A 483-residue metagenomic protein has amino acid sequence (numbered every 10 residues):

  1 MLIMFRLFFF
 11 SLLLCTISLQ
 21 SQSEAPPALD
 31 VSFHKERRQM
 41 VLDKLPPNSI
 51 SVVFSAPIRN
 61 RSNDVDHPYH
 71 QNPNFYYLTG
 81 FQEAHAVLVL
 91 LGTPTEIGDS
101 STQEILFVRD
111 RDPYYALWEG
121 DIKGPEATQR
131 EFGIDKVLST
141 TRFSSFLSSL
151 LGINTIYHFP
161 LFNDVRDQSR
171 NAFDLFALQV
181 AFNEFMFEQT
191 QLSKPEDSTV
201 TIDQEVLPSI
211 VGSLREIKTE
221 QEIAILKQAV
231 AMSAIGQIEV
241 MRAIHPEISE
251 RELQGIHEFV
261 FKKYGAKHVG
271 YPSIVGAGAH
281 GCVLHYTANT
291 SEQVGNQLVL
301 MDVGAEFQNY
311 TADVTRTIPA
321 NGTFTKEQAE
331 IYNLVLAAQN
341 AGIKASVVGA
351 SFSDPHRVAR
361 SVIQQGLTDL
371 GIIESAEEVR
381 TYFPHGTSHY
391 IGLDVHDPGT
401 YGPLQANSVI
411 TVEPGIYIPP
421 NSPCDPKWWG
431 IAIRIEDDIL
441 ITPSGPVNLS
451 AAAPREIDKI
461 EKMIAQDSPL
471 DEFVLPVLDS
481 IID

Functional and structural regions predicted by a protein language model:
M1-I3: Short, Lys/Arg-enriched N-terminal segments with co-localized hydrophobic residues within the first ~10-30 amino acids
F5-T16: Sec-dependent N-terminal signal peptides
I17-S21: Sec/Tat signal peptide C-region and signal peptidase I cleavage site
Q22-D483: Active-site neighborhoods and metal-handling regions in enzymes and metal-associated proteins
